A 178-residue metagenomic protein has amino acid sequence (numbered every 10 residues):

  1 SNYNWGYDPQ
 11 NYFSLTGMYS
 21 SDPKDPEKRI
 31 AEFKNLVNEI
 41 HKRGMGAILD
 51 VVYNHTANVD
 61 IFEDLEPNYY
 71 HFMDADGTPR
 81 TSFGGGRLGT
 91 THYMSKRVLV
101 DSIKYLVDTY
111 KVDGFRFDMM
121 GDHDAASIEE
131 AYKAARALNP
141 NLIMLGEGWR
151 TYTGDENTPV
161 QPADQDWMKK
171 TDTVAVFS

Functional and structural regions predicted by a protein language model:
S1-N2, V51-D60, M119-D124, E147-T151: Short, solvent-exposed turn/loop segments enriched in Gly/Ser/Thr/Pro and often Arg
N2-K42, A57-R97, D101-T109: Aromatic- and acidic-residue-enriched carbohydrate-binding clefts of CAZyme catalytic domains
Y7, R43, K111, M119-S178: Active-site-proximal helices and loops of the catalytic beta/alpha 8
V37, V51-V52, V59, V98-V100 (+5 more regions): Extended aliphatic helical segments
V52-Y53, T78-R80, A125-I128: Short amphipathic alpha-helical surface micro-motifs
